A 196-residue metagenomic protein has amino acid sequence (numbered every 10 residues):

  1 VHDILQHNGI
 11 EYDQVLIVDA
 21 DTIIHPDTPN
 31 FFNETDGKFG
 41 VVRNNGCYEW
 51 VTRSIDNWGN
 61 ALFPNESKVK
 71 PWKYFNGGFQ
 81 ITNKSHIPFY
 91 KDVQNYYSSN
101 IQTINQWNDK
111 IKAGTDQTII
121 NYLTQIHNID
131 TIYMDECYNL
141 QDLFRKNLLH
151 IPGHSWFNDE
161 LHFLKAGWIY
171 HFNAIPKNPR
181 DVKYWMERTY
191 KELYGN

Functional and structural regions predicted by a protein language model:
V1-N196: Glycosyltransferase catalytic domains, chiefly GT-A lineage
